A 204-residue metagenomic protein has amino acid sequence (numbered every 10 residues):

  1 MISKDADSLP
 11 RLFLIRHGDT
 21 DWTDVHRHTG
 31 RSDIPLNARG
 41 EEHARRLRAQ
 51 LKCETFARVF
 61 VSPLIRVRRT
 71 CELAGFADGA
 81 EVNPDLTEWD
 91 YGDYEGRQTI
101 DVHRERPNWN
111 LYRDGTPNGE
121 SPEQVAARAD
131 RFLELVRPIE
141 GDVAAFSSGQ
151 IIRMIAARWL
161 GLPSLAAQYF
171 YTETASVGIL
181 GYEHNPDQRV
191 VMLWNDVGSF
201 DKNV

Functional and structural regions predicted by a protein language model:
M1-P10, N83, W89-I100, A157-V204: Acidic, low-complexity terminal tails and accessory targeting/binding regions of phosphate-metabolizing enzymes
D7-D78, E120: Active-site-proximal alpha-helix that buttresses catalytic centers in soluble enzyme cores
L12, E140-F146: Residue-level preference for the first positions of well-ordered beta-strands
G18, G149, V197: Active-site metal-binding loops of divalent metal-dependent hydrolases
R45-A49, D130-R137, A156: Generic structural signal for well-ordered alpha-helical scaffold segments
V61-S62, A127, F146-S147: Short beta-strand scaffold positions
L73, M154, R158: Active-site signature of alpha/beta-hydrolase-fold catalytic machinery across serine- and Asp/Cys-nucleophile hydrolases
A74-R131, V190-L193: Phosphate-handling substructures
